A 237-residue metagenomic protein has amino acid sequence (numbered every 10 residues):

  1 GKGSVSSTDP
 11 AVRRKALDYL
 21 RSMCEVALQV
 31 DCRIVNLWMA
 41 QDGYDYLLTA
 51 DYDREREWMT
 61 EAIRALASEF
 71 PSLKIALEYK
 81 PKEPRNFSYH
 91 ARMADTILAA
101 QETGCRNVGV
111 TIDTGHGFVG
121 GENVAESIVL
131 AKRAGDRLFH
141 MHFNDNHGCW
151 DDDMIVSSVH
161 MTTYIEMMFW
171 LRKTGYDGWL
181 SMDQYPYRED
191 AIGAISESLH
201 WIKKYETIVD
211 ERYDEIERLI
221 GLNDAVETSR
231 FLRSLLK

Functional and structural regions predicted by a protein language model:
G1-G109, R230-K237: Active-site acidic/histidine proton-transfer and metal-coordination neighborhood in alpha/beta enzyme cores
E25, E61-R64, P71-S72, H90-I112 (+1 more regions): Histidine-acidic metal/acid-base catalytic patches
